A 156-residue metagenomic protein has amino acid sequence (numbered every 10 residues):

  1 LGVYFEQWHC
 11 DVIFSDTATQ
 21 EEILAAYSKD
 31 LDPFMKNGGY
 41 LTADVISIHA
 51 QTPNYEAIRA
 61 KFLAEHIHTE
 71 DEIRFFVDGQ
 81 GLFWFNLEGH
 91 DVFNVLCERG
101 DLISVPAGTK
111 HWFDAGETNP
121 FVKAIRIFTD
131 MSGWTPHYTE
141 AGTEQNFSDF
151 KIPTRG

Functional and structural regions predicted by a protein language model:
L1-Y40: N-terminal leader/capping segments at the start of a protein or of a new domain
Q7-H9, D44-S47, R126: Structural signal for conserved beta-strand scaffold positions within catalytic alpha/beta enzyme cores
Q20-I23, E56-L63: Charged, often glycine-rich, active-site loop that binds/positions anionic groups
A50: Portal/gating segments that form or line small-molecule/metal binding sites
R59-I73, H90-V92, C97-E98: A short beta-loop-beta micro-motif enriched in histidine and acidic residues
I67-L87, S104: Short, conserved beta-strand element in jelly-roll/cupin
C97-E117: Conserved metal-binding segment of the jelly-roll/cupin
W112-G156: Double-stranded beta-helix
